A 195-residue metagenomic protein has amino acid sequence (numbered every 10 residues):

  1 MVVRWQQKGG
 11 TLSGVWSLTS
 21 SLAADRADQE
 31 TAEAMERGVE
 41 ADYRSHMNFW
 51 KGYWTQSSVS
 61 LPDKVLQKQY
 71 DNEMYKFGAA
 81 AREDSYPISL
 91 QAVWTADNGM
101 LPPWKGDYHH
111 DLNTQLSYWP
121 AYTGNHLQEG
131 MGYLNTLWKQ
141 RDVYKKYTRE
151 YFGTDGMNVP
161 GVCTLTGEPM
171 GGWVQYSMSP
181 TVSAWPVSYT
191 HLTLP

Functional and structural regions predicted by a protein language model:
M1-D107, H126-M131, L137-K146: Acidic/polar, glycine-enriched structural segments that form the non-catalytic walls/loops of the carbohydrate-binding
Q56-S60, P120, Y176: Second-shell loop/turn segments in exported
K68, D111-N113, W185: Short, glycine/acidic-rich beta->alpha junctions
Y86, H109, M178-V182: Short, contiguous, pocket-lining structural segments that sit at or immediately flank catalytic/ligand-binding sites
G106-T114, P120-T123: Acidic, His- and aromatic-enriched active-site or binding-groove loops in soluble protein domains that engage sugars
W119, N125-V187: Active-site lining segments of carbohydrate-active enzymes
T190-P195: Conserved small/polar residues in nucleotide/adenosyl-binding loops
